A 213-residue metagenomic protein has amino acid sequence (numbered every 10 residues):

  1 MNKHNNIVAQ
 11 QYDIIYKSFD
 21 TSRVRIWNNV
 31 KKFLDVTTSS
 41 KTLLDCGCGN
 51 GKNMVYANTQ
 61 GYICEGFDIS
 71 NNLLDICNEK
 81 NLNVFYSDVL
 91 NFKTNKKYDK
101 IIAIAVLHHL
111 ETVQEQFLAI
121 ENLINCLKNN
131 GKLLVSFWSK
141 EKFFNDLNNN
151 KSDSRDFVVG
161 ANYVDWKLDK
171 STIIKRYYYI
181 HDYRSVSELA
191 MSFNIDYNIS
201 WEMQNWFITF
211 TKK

Functional and structural regions predicted by a protein language model:
M1-L44, G49-K96, Q114, K132-K213: Class I (Rossmann-like) S-adenosyl-L-methionine-dependent methyltransferase catalytic domain, capturing the SAM-binding
I102: A conserved beta-strand element that flanks and buttresses the S-adenosyl-L-methionine
A105-H109: Short catalytic micro-motifs in class I SAM-dependent methyltransferases
F117-N129: A short glycine-rich, Lys/Arg-flanked "PGG" loop and its adjoining helix->strand segment in the class I
